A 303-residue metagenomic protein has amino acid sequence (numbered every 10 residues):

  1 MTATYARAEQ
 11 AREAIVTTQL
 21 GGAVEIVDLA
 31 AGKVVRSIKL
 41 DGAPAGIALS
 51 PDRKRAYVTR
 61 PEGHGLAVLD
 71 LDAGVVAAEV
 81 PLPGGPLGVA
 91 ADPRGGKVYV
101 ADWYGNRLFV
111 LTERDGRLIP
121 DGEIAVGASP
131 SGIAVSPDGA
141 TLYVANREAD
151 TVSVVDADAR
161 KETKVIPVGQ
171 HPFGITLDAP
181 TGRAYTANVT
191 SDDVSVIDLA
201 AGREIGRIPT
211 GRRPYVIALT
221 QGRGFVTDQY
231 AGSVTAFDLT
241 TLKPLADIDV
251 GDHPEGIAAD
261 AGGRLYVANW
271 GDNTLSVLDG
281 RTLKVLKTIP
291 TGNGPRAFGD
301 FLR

Functional and structural regions predicted by a protein language model:
M1-R303: Predominantly soluble domains enriched in secretory-pathway, periplasmic, or organellar proteins
